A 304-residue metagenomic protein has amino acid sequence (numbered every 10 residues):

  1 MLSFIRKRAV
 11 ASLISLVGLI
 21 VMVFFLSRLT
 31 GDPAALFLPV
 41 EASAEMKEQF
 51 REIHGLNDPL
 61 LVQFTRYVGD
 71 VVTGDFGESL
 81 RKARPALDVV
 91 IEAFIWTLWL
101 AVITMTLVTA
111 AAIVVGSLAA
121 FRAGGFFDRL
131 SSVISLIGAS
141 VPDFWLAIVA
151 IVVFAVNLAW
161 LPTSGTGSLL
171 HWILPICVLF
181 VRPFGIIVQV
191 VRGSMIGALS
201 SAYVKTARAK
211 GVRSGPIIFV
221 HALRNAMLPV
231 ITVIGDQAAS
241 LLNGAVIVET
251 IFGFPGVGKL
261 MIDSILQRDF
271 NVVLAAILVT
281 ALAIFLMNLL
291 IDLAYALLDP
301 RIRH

Functional and structural regions predicted by a protein language model:
L2-F4, D88-F127, T166-H304: Alpha-helical transmembrane segments of integral membrane proteins, especially multi-pass inner/plasma-membrane
R6-L16: N-terminal signal-anchor/signal peptide hydrophobic helix marking the start of the first transmembrane segment
S12, A93, T97, V133-S140 (+1 more regions): Residue-level signal for discrete positions within transmembrane alpha-helices of multi-pass small-molecule
S15-T65, L158-L174: Hydrophobic alpha-helical transmembrane segments of membrane transport/permease proteins and related membrane-embedded
L16, I20, F24-R28, F144 (+5 more regions): Membrane-embedded alpha-helical segments of multi-pass transporters/permeases
R51-L61, D75-A86, S164, I187 (+1 more regions): Membrane-interfacial helix-loop-helix junctions in multi-pass membrane proteins
N57-I113: An internal, D/E-rich "acidic patch" concept
A83, S132-G193, L266: Membrane-water interface segments at transmembrane-helix boundaries in multipass membrane proteins
